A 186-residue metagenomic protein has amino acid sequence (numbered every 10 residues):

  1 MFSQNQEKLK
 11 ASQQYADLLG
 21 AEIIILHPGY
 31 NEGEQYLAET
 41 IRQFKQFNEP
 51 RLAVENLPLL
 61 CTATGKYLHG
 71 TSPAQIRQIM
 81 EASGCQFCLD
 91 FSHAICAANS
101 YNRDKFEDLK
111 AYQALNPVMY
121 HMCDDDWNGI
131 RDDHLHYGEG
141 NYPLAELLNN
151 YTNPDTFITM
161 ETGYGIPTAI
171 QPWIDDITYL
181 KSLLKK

Functional and structural regions predicted by a protein language model:
M1-Q86, P172: Active-site acidic/histidine proton-transfer and metal-coordination neighborhood in alpha/beta enzyme cores
Q6, K10-E22, R77, E81-F91 (+1 more regions): Histidine-acidic metal/acid-base catalytic patches
